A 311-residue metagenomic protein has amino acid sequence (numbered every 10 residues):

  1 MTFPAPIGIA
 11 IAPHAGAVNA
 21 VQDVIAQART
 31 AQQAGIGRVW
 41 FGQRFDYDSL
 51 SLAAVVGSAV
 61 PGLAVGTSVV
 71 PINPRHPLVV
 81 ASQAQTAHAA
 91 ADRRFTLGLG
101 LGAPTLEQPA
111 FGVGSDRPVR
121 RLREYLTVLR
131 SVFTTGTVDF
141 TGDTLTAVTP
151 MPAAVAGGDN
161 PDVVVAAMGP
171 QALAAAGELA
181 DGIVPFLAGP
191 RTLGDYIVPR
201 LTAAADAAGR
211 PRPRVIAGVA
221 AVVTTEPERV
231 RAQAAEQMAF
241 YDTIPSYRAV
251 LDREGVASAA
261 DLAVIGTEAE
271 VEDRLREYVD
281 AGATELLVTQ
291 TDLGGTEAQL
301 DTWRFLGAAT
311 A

Functional and structural regions predicted by a protein language model:
M1-A311: Active-site-adjacent structural elements that line small-molecule/cofactor binding pockets in enzymes
